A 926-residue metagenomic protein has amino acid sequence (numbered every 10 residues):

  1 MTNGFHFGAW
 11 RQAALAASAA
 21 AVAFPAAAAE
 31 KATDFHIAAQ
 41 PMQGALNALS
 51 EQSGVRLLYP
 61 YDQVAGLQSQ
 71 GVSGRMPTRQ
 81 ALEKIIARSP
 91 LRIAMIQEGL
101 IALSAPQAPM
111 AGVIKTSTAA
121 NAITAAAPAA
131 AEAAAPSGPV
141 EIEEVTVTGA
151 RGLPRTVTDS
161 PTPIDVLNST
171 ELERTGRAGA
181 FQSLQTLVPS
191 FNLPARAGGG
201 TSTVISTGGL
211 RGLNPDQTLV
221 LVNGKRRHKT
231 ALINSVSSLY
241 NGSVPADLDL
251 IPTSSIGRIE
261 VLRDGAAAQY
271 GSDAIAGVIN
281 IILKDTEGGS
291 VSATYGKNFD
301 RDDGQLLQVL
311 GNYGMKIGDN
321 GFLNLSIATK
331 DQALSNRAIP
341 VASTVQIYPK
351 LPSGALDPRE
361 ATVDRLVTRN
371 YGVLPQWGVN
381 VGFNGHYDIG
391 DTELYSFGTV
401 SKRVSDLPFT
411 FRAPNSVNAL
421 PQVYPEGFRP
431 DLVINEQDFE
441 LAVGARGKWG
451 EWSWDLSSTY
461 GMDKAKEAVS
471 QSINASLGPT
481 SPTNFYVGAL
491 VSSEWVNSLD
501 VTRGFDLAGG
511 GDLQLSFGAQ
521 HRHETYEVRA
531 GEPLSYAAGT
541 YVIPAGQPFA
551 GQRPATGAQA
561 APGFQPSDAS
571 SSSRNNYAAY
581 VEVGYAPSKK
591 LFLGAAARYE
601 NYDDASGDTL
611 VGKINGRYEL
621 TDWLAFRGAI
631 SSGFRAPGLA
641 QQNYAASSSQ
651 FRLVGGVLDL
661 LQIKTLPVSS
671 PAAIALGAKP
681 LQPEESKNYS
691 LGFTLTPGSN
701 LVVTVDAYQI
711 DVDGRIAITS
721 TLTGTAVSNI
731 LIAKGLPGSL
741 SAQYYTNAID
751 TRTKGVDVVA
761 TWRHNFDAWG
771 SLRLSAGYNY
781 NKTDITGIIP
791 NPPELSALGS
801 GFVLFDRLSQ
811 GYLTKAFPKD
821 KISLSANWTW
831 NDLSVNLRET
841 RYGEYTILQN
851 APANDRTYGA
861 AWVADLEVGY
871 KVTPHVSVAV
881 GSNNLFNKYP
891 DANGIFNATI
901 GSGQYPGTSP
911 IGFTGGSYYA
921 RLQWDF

Functional and structural regions predicted by a protein language model:
A28-D34, R56-Q70, E143-T175, S202 (+2 more regions): N-terminal periplasmic "start-of-domain" segments of outer-membrane beta-barrel proteins
L46-S53, A105-R174, F181, N223: Short, acidic, small-residue-rich periplasmic hinge/interaction motif at the N-terminus of Gram-negative outer-membrane
I101-S104, L153-P154, I164, Q185-T230: Extracytoplasmic beta-strand/coil segments of soluble accessory domains associated with Gram-negative outer-membrane
A126, F517, V702, A707-Q849: Gram-negative outer-membrane beta-barrel transporters
V222, R227, G242-S292: A beta-strand signature from Gram-negative outer-membrane beta-barrel systems, especially the internal plug domain
T230, V712, K782, E839-L848 (+1 more regions): C-terminal beta-signal and adjacent terminal beta-strands/loops of Gram-negative outer-membrane beta-barrel proteins
G289, D300-T410, P414-E426, P430-G444 (+2 more regions): Transmembrane beta-barrel wall of Gram-negative outer-membrane proteins
Q422-Y424, F428-A442, G447-K448, Y460 (+3 more regions): Outer-membrane beta-barrel transmembrane domain signature of Gram-negative proteins, especially the mid-to-C-terminal
